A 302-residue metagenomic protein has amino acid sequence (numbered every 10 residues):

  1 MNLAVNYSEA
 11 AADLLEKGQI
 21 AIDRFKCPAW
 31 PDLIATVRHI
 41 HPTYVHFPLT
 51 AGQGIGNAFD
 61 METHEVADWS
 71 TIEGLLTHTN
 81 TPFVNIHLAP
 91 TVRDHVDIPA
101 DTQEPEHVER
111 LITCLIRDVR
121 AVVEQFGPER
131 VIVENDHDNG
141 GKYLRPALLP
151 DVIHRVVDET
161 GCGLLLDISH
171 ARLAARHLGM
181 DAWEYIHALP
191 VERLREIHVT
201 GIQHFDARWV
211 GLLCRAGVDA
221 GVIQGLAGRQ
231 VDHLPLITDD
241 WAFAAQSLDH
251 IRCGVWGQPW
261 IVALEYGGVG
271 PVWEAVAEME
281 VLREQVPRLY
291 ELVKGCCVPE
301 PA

Functional and structural regions predicted by a protein language model:
M1-G74: N-terminal pre-domain/capping segments
M1-Y7, D23-C27, H41-F47, P82-I86 (+4 more regions): Hydrophobic faces of well-ordered beta-strands that scaffold small-molecule active sites in alpha/beta enzyme cores
N6-A10, P28-W30, P48-G52, A89-T91 (+4 more regions): Active-site beta-loop-alpha junctions enriched in small/polar residues
H41, R229-Q230, V255-P259, E265-L282: Single, function-defining residue in the core of a domain
G56-T63, D101-I112, A174-P259: Gly/Pro-rich active-site loop or hairpin
E65-L164, P259: Active-site acidic/histidine proton-transfer and metal-coordination neighborhood in alpha/beta enzyme cores
F126-L213: Acidic/histidine-rich catalytic cores of soluble enzymes
V272-A302: C-terminal helical cap(s) of enzyme catalytic domains, especially alpha/beta-barrels
